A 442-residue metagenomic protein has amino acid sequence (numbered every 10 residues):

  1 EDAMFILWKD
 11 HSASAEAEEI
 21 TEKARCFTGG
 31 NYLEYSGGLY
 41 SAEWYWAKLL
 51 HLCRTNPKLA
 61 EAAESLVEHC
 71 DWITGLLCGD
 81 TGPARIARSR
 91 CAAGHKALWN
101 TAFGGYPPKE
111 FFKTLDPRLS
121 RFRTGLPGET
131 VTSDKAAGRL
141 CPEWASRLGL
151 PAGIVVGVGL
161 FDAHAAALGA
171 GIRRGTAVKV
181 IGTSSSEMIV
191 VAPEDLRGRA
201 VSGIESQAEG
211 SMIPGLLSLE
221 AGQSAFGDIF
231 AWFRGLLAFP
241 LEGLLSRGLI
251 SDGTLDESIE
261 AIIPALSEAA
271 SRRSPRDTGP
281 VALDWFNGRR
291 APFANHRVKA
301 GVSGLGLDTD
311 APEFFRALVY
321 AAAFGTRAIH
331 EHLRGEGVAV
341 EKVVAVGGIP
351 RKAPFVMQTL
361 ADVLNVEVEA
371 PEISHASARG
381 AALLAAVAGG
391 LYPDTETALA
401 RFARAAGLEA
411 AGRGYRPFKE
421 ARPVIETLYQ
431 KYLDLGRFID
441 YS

Functional and structural regions predicted by a protein language model:
E1-E18, K58, D80-G82, G105 (+3 more regions): Glycine/Thr-rich phosphate-binding loops that ligate phosphate moieties of nucleotide and other phosphorylated ligands
E1-W44: Active-site phosphate-binding/coordination module
A13, H51, T74, A165-A167 (+1 more regions): Hydrophobic side chains within alpha-helical segments
F27-V158, L283-N287, F315, V319: Gly/Ser/Thr-rich active-site cleft segment
A63-L66, G153-V155, G175-V178, S186 (+3 more regions): Beta-sheet entry/capping signal
G75, K96-A97, A165-G169, S185-I189 (+1 more regions): Short beta-strand scaffold segments in enzyme catalytic cores
C141-L150, L160-T176: Conserved phosphate-binding catalytic cores of ATP/NTP-utilizing and phosphoryl-transfer enzymes
